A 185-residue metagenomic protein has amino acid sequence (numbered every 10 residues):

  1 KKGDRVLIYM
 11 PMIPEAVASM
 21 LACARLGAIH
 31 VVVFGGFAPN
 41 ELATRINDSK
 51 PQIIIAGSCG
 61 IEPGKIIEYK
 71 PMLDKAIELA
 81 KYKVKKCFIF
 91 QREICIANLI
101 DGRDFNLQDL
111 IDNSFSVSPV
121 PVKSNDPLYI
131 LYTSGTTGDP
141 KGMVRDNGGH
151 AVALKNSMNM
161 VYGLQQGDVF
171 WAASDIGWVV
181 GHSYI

Functional and structural regions predicted by a protein language model:
K1-A43, W171-I176: Conserved AMP-binding/adenylate-forming
G3, L26-A28, A80-K83, T136-G138 (+1 more regions): Secondary-structure transition/capping motifs at alpha-helix termini and the adjoining loop/turn into the next element
I8, F88-Q91, D146, A172: Short beta-strand segments
P14-V17, C95-A97, T137-P140, V152 (+1 more regions): Flexible loop/turn segments at secondary-structure boundaries
S19, L73, Y184-I185: Aromatic/hydrophobic pocket-lining residues that form π-stacking "cages" and hydrophobic walls in ligand
R25-Q108: Structural core segment of the AMP-binding/adenylate-forming
A28-V31, I46-S58, L128-L131, G142-I185: AMP-binding/adenylate-forming
C87-F90, I100-Y132, D139, G149 (+2 more regions): Conserved pre-ATP/AMP-binding loop-to-beta segment of ANL
